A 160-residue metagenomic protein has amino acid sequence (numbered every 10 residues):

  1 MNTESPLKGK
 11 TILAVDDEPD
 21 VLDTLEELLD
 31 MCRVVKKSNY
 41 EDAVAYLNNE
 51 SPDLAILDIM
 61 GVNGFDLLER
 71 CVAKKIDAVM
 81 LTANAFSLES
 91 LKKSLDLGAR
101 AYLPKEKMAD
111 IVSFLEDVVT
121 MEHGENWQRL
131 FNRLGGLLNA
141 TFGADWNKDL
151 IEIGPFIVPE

Functional and structural regions predicted by a protein language model:
A14-E18: Acidic di-acidic motifs
P19, K36-L54, V62: Acidic, metal-coordinating helix/loop segments flanking the phosphotransfer/catalytic sites of two-component signaling
P19-K36: Two-component/phosphorelay signaling modules centered on CheY-like receiver
T24-L29, Y46, R70, K93: Alpha-helical interaction/dimerization surfaces of two-component signaling modules
N48-E50, R70-D77, L97: Conserved phosphotransfer cores of two-component systems
I56, M60, C71, K75-L88: A short, hydrophobic beta-strand element within the central beta-sheet of small alpha/beta folds
D66, A73, A85-P104, A109-S113: Alpha4 helix (beta4-alpha4-beta5 surface) of REC/receiver domains from two-component response regulators
E122-E160: CheY-like receiver
